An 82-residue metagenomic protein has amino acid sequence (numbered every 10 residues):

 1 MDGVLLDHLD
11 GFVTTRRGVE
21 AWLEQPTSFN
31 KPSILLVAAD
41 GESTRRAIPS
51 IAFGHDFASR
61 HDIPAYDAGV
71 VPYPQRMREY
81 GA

Functional and structural regions predicted by a protein language model:
M1-A82: Intrinsic disorder
